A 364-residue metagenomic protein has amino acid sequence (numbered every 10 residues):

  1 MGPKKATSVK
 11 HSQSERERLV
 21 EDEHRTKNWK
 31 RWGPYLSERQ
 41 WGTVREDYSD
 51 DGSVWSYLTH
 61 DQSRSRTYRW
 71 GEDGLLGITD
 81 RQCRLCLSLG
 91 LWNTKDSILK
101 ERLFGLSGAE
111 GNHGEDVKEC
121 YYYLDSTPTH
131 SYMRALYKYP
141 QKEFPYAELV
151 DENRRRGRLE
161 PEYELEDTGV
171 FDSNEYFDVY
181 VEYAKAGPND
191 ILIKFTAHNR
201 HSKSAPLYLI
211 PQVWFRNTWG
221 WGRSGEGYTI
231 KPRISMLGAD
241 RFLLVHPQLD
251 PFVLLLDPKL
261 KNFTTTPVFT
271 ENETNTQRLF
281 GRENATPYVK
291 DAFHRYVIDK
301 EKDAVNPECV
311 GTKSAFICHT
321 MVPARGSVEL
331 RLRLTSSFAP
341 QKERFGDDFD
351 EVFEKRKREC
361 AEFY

Functional and structural regions predicted by a protein language model:
G2-Y364: Anionic coordination/interaction segments
